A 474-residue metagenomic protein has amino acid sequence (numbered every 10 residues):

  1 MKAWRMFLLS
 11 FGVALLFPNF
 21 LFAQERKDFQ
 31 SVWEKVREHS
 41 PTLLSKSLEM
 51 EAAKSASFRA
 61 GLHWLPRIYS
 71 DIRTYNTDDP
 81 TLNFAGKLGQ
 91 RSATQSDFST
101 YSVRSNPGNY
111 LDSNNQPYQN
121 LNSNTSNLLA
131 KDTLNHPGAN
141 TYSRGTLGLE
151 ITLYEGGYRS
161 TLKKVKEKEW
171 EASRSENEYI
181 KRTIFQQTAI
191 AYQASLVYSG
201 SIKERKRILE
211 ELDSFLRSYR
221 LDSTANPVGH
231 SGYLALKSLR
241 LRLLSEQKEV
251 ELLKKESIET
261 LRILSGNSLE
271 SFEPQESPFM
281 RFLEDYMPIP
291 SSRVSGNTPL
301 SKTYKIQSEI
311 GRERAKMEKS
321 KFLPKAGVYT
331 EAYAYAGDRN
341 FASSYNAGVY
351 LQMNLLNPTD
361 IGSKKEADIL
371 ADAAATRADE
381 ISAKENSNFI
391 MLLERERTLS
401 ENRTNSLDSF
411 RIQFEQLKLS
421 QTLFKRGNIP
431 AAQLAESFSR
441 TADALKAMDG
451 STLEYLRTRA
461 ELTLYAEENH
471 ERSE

Functional and structural regions predicted by a protein language model:
M1-K35, N83-D132, E251-I289, E461-E474: Terminal intrinsically disordered/low-complexity segments used for targeting and assembly
M1-R5, A23, K27-S31, S55 (+6 more regions): Periplasmic alpha-helical coiled-coil/stalk elements that build and connect Gram-negative outer-membrane
F22-G86, A225-Y233, K237, R262-K316 (+4 more regions): Bacterial Sec-pathway N-terminal export signals of envelope proteins
Q24-I190, K325-A326: Short flexible linkers and secondary-structure junctions
L44-L48, G61-L62, L153-K181, K206 (+9 more regions): Sec/SRP-type N-terminal targeting helices
E49, A334-S344: Solvent-exposed loop/turn segments connecting transmembrane beta-strands in outer-membrane beta-barrel proteins
T74-D78, L153, A332-A336, M353-N357 (+1 more regions): Transmembrane beta-strands of outer-membrane beta-barrel pores
L147-I151, L261, A332, V349-M353: Residues on the lipid-exposed face of transmembrane beta-strands in outer-membrane beta-barrel proteins
